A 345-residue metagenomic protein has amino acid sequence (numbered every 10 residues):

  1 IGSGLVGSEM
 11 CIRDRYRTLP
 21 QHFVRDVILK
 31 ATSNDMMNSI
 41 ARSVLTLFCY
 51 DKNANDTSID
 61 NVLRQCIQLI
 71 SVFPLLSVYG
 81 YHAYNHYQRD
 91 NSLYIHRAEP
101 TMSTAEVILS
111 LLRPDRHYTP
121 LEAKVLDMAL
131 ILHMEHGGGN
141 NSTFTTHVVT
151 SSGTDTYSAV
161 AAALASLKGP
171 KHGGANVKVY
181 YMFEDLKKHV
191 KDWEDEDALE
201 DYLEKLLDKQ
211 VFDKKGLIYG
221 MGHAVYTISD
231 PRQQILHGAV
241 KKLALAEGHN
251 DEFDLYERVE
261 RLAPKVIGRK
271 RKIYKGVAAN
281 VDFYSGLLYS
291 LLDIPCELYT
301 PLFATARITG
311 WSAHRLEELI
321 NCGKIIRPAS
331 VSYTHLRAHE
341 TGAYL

Functional and structural regions predicted by a protein language model:
I1-G7, I12, H335-A338, G342-L345: Single conserved hydrophobic/aromatic residue that forms the stacking wall/gate of nucleotide- or nucleobase-binding
S8-E9, R13-H22: An N-terminal structural lobe/cap that precedes and organizes the functional/catalytic core across diverse proteins
E9, R13, V27-I28, S39-V44 (+10 more regions): Short alpha-helical scaffolding segments that buttress acidic/His motifs in well-ordered protein cores
P20-Y84, M128: Active-site cavity-forming subdomains of large catalytic enzyme subunits
Y84, Q88-A161, S166, Y181-G276: Accessory "access/gating" subregions that flank catalytic or transport cores
G153-Y181, I218-Y219, H223-S229, A278-H314: Conserved phosphate/anionic-ligand binding catalytic regions in large, soluble enzymes, centered on
N176-K209, A304-Y333: Catalytic or ion-translocation cores adjacent to nucleophile or general acid/base/metal-coordination motifs in diverse
H249, L255, R269, I273 (+4 more regions): Domain-length cofactor-binding catalytic modules of enzymes
